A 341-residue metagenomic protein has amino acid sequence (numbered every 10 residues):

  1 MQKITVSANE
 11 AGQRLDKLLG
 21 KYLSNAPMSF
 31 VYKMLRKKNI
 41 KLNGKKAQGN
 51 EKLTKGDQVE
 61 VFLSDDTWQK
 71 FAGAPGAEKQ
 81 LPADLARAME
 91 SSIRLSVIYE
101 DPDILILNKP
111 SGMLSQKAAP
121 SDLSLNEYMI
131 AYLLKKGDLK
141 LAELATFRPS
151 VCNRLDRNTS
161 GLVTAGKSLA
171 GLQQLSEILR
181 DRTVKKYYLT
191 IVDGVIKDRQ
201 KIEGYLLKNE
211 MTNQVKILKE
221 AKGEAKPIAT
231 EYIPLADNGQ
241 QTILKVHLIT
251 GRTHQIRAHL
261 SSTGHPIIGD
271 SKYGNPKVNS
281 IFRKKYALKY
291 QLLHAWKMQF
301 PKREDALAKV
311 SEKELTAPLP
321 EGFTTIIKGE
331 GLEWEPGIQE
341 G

Functional and structural regions predicted by a protein language model:
M1-E210, D237, P318-E330, W334-G337 (+1 more regions): RNA pseudouridine synthases
E78, T212-V215, P227, P276-R283: Short Pro/Gly-enriched beta-strand edge/turn motifs at strand-loop
A88-S91, Q200, E220-T230, L292-L293 (+1 more regions): Short coil-to-beta-strand transition motifs
S121-M129, L169, G239-F300: Pseudouridine synthase
N153-R154, A221-G223, A287-Y290: Short Gly/Pro-enriched turn/cap motifs at secondary-structure boundaries
E231-A236: Short amphipathic beta-strand and strand-loop transition segments with alternating hydrophobic
